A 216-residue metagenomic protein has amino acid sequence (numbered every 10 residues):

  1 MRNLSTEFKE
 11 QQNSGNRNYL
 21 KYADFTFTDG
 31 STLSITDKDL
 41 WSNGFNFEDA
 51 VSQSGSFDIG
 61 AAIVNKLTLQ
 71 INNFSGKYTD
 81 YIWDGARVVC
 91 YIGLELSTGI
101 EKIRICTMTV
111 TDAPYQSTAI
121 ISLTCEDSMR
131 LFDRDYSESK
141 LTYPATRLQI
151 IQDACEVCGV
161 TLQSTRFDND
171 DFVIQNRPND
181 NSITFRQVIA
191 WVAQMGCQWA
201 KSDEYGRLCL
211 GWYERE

Functional and structural regions predicted by a protein language model:
M1-P144, D153, V157, R177-C197 (+1 more regions): Assembly/oligomerization scaffold segments
L131-D135, L162-F167: Short acidic/His/Gly/Ser-rich catalytic and metal-binding motifs that mark active-site loops of diverse hydrolases
R166-N169, D203-G206: Acidic carboxylate-rich catalytic motifs and surrounding loops in phosphoryl-/glycosyl-chemistry enzymes
D168-N179: Surface-exposed aromatic
Y205-R215: Acidic/histidine-enriched alpha-helical segments
